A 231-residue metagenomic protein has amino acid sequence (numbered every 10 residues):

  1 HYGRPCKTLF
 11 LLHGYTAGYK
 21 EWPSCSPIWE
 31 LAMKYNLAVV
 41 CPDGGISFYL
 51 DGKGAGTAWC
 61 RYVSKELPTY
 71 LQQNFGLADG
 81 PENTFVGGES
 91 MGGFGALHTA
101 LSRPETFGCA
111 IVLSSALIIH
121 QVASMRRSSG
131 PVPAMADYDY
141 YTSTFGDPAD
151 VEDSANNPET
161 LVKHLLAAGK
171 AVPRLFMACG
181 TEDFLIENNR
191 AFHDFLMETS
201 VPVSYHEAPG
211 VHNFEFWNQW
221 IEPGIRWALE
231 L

Functional and structural regions predicted by a protein language model:
H1-L231: Non-catalytic cap/lid and distal C-terminal segments of serine-dependent acyl enzymes
